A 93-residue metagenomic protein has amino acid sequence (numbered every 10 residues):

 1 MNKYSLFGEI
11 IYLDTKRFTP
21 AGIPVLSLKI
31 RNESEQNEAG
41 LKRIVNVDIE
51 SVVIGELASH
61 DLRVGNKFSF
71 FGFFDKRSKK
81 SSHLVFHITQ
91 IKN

Functional and structural regions predicted by a protein language model:
M1-N93: Single-stranded nucleic acid-binding surfaces, predominantly the OB-fold ssDNA-binding core
